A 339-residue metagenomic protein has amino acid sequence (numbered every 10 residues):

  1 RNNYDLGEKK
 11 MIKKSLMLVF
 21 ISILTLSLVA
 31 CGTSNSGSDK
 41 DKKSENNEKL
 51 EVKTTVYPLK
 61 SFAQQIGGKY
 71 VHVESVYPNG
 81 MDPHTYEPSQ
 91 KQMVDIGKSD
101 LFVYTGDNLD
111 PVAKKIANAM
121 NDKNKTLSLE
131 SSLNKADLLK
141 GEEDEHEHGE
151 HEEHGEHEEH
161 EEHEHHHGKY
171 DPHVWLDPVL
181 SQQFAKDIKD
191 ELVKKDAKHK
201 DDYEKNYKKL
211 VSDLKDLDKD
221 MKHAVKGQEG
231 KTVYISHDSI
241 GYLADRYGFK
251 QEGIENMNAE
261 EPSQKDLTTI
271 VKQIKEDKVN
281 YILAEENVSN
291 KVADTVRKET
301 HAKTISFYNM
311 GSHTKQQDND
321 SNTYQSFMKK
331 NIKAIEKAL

Functional and structural regions predicted by a protein language model:
Y4-D5, I12-F20, S27-L339: Extracytoplasmic metal-acquisition and chelation regions
